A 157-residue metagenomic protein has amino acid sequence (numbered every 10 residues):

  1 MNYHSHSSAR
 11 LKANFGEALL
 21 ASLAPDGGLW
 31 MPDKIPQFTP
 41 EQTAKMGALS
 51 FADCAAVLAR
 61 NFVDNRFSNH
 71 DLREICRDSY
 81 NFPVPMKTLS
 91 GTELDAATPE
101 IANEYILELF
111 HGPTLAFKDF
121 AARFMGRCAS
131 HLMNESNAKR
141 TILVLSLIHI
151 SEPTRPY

Functional and structural regions predicted by a protein language model:
M1-D26: Charged, compositionally biased N-terminal leader segments and the immediate start of the first structured element
K12, S22-L23, P99, N134-N137: Solvent-exposed alpha-helices and their adjacent loops that cap or buttress functional pockets in soluble metabolic
N14, L49, D53, F120: Conserved active-site and cofactor/substrate-binding residues in soluble primary-metabolism enzymes
P25-L115: Small-residue-rich anion-binding loops in enzyme active sites
P113-G126: A glycine-rich, Thr/Ser-enriched phosphate-binding loop motif common to dinucleotide/cofactor-binding enzymes
R123-N134, R155: A glycine- and small-aliphatic-rich helix-loop capping segment at beta-alpha/alpha-beta transitions that lines
L132, S136-L145: A conserved hydrophobic secondary-structure block that centers on an alpha-helix together with its immediately flanking
H149-Y157: Single conserved hydrophobic/aromatic residue that forms the stacking wall/gate of nucleotide- or nucleobase-binding
